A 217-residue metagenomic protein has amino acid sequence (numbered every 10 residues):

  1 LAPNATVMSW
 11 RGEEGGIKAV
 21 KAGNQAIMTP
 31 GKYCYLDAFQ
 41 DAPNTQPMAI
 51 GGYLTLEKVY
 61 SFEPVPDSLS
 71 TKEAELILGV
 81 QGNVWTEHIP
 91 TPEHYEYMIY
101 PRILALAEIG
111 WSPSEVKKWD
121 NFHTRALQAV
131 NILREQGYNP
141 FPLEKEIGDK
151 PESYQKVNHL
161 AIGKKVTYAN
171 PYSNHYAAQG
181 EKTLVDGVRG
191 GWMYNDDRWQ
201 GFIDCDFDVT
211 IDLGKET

Functional and structural regions predicted by a protein language model:
L1-A169: Substrate-binding groove of N-acetylhexosamine-processing glycoside hydrolases
D149-E216: Disordered, acidic Ser/Thr/Pro-rich linker "stalks" and the adjacent N-terminal cap of the next globular domain
